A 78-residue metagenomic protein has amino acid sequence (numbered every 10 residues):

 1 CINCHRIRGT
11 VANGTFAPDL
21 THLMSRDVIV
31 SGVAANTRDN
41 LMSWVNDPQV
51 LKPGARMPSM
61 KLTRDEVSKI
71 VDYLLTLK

Functional and structural regions predicted by a protein language model:
N3, T10-K78: Extracytoplasmic electron-transfer domains, predominantly the class I c-type cytochrome c fold
